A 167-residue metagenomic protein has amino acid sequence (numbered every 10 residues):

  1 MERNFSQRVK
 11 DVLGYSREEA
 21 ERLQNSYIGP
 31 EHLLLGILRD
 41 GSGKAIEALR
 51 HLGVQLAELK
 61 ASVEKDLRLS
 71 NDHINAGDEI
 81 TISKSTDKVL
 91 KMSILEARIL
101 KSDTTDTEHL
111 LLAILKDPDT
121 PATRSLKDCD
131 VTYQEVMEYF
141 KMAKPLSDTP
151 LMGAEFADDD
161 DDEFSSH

Functional and structural regions predicted by a protein language model:
M1-H167: Histone-fold recognition with a strong bias for associated Lys/Arg-rich disordered tails
